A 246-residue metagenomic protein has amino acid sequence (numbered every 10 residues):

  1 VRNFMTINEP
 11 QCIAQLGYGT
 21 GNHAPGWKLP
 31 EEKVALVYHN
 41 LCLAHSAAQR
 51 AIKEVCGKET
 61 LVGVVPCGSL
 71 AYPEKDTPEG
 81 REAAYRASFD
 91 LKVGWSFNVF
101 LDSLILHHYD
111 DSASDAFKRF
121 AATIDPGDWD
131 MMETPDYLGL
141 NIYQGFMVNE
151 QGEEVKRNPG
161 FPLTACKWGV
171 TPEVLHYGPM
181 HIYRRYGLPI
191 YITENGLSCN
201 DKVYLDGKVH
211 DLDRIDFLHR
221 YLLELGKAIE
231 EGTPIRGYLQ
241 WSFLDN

Functional and structural regions predicted by a protein language model:
V1-N246: Active-site region of glycoside hydrolase catalytic domains
